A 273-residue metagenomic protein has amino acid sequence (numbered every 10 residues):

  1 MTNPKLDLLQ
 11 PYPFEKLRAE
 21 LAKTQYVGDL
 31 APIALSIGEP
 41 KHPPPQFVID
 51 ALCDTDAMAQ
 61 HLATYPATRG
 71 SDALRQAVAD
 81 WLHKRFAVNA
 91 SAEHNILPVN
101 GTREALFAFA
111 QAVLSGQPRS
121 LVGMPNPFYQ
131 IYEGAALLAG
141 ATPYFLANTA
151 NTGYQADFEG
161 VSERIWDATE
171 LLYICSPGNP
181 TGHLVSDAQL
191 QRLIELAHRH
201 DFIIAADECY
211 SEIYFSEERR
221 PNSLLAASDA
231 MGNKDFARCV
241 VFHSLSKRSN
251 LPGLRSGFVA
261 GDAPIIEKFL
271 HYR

Functional and structural regions predicted by a protein language model:
T2-E104, A108: N-terminal small-domain helix-loop-helix segment of the aminotransferase-like
G28, A139, R199-H200: Helix C-cap/helix->beta junction micro-motif
K41-P45, P180-H183, H200, E212-I213 (+1 more regions): Short catalytic/ligand-binding loop motif for oxyanion handling, primarily in non-cytosolic enzymes, centered on
H61-E195, E212-I213, E217-N233, V240: Conserved core of the PLP fold type I
I204-A205: Residue-level marker for buried hydrophobic side chains located in beta-strands that build the well-ordered beta-sheet
E208: Walker B catalytic acidic pair
A226-R273: Conserved core segment of the aminotransferase class I/II
